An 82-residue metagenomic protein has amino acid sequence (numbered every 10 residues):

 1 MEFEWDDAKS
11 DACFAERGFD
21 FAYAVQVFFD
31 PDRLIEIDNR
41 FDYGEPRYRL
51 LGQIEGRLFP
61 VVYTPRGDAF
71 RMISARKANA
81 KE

Functional and structural regions predicted by a protein language model:
M1-E82: Ribonuclease/tRNase effector modules and their secretory precursors
